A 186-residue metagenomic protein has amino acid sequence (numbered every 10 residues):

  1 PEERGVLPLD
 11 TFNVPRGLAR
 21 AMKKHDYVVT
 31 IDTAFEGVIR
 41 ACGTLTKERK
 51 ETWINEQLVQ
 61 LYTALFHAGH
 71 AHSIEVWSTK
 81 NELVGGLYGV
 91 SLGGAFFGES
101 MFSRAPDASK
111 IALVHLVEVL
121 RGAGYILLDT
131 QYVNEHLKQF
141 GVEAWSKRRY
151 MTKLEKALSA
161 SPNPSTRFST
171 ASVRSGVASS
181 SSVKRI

Functional and structural regions predicted by a protein language model:
P1-I186: N-acyltransferase acceptor-side catalytic subdomain
